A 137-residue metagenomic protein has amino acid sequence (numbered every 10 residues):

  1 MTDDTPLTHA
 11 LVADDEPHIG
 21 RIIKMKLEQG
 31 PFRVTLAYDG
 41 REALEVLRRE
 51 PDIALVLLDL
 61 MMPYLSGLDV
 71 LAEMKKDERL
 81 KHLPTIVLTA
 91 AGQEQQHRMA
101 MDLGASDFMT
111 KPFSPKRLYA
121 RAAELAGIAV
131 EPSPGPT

Functional and structural regions predicted by a protein language model:
G20, M62-Y64, A72, K81 (+2 more regions): The feature encodes the CheY-like receiver
R21-Q29: Charged docking surfaces used in two-component/phosphorelay signaling
L36-L55: Acidic, metal-coordinating helix/loop segments flanking the phosphotransfer/catalytic sites of two-component signaling
A37-R41, H97, P115: Conserved Asp/Asn-Gly motif in the active-site loop of CheY-like receiver
D59, T89: Active-site residues of response regulator receiver
S106: Short, glycine/charged-rich "phosphate-handling" switch motifs in NTP-dependent and phosphotransfer domains
F113-A122: C-terminal output helix
